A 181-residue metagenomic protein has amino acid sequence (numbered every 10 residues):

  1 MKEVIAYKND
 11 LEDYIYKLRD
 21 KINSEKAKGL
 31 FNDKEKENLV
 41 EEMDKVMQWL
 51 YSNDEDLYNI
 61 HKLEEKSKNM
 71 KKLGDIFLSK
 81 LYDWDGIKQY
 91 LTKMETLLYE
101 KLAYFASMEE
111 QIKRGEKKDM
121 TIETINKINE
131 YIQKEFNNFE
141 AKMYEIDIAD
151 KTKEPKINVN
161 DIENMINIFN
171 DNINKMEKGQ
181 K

Functional and structural regions predicted by a protein language model:
M1-K181: PAZ/PAZ-like end-binding module
